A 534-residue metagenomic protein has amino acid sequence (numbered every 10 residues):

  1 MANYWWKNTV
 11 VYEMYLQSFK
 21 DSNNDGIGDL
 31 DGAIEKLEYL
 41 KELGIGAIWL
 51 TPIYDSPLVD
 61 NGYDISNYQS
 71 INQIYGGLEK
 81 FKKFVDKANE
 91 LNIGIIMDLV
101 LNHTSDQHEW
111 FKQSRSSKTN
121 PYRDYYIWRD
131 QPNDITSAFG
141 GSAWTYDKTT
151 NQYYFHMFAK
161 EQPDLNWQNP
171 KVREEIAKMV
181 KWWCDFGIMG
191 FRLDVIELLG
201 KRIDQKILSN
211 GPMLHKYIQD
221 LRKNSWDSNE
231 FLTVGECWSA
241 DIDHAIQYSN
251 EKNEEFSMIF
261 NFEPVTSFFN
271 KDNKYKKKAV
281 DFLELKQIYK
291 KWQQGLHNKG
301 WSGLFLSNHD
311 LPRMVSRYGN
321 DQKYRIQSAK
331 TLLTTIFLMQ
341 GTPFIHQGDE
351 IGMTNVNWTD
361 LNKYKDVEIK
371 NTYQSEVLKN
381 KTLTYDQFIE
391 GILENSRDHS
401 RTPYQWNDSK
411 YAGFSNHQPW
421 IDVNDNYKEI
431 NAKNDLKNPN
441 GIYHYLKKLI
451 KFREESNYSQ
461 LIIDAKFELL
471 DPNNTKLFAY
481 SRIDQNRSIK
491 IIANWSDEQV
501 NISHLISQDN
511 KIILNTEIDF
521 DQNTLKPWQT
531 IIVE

Functional and structural regions predicted by a protein language model:
A2-A177, K181, D185, I196-E251 (+2 more regions): Acidic/aromatic-lined carbohydrate-recognition and catalytic surfaces of CAZymes acting on diverse glycans
W5-W6, S225, L232, S239 (+7 more regions): Loop/helix patches that line or flank the sugar-binding groove of alpha-linked glycan CAZymes
A47, N92-G94, V180, M189-F191 (+6 more regions): Beta-sheet entry/capping signal
K112-H156, D272-G295, Y385-N424: Core domains of carbohydrate- and sulfate-ester-processing enzymes
M189, I288-D310, W406: Aromatic-lined glycan-binding groove of carbohydrate-active enzymes
R202-D204, G300-Q322: Active-site clefts of carbohydrate-active enzymes
Q499-E517: Beta-strand-rich binding/interaction modules
F520-E534: C-terminal beta-strand-rich structural cap/linker in extracellular carbohydrate-active enzymes
